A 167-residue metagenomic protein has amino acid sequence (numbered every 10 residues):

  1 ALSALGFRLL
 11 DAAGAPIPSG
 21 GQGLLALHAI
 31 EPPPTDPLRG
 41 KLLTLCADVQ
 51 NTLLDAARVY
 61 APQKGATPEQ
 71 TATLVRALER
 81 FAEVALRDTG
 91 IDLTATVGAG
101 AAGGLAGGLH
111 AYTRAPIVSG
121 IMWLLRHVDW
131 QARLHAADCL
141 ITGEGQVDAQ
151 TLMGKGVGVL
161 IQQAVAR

Functional and structural regions predicted by a protein language model:
A1-R167: N-terminal loops that bind phosphate or other acidic moieties and the adjacent beta-alpha structural core
